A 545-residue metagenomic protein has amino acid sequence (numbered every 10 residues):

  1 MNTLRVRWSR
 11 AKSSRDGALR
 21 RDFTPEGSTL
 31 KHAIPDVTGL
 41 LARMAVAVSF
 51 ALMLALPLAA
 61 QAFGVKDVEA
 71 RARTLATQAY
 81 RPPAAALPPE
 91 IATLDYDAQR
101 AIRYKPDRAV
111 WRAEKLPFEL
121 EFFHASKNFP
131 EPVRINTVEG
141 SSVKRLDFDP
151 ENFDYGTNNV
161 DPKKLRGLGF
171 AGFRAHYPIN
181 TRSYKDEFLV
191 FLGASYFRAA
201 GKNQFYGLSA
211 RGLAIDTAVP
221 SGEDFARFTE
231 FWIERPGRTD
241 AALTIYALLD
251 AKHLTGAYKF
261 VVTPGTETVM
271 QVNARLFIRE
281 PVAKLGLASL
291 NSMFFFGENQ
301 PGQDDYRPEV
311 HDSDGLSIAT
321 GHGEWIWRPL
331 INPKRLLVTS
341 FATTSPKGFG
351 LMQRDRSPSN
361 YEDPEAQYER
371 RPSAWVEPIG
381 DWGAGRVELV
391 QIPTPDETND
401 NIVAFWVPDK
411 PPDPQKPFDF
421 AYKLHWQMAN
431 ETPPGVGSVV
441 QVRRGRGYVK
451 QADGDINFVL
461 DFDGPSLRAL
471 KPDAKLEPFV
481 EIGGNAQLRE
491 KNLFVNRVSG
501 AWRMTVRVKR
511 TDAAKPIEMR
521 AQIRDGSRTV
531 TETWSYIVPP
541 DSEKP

Functional and structural regions predicted by a protein language model:
M44-P57: Bacterial N-terminal signal peptides
V65, E69-V219: Solvent-exposed N-terminal domain segments of exported/luminal and surface proteins
D97, A283, L287-D419, H425-A429 (+1 more regions): A contiguous, surface-exposed recognition patch within enzymatic or periplasmic domains that forms
G207-T263, G383-P393, N399: Extended, loop-rich substrate-binding clefts of extracytoplasmic carbohydrate-active enzymes
A247-M293: Acidic, contiguous internal or C-terminal segments within carbohydrate-active enzymes that form a structured patch used
V498-V506: Aromatic sugar-binding surface patches on proteins that engage polysaccharides or sugar-phosphate polymers
K515-D525: Short, aromatic- and glycine-rich surface loops/edge beta-strands on solvent-exposed regions
T529-P545: Short beta-strand elements
